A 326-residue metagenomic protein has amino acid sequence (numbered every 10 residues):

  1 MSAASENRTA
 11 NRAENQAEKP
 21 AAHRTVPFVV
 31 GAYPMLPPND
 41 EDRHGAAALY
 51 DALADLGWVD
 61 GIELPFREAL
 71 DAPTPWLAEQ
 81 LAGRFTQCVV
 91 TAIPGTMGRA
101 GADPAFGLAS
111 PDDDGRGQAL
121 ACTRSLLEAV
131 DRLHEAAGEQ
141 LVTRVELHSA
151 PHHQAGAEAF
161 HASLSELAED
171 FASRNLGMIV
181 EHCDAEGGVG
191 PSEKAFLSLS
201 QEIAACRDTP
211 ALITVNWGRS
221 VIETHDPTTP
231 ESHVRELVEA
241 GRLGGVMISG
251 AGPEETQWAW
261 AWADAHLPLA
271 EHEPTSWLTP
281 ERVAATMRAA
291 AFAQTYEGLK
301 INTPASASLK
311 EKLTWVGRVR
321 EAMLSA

Functional and structural regions predicted by a protein language model:
M1-R8, P20-D40, E139, E223 (+1 more regions): Sequence termini and other peripheral, non-core segments
M1-R8, R12-P104, L108, D113-S125 (+1 more regions): N-terminal pre-domain/capping segments
R8, R12, P104-P210, K310-R320: Active-site acidic/histidine proton-transfer and metal-coordination neighborhood in alpha/beta enzyme cores
P20-A22, A47-W58, D71-G95, E128-Q140 (+4 more regions): Acidic (Asp/Glu)-rich catalytic clusters
T25-P34, V59-E63, Q87-V90, V142-E146 (+4 more regions): Structural preference for beta-strand elements that scaffold enzyme active sites
L36-H44, E63-L77, H153-A157, E186-F196 (+4 more regions): Acidic-and-aromatic substrate-binding clefts and catalytic sites of carbohydrate-active enzymes
L167-W260: Acidic/histidine-rich catalytic cores of soluble enzymes
W258-A326: C-terminal accessory extensions appended to soluble enzyme cores
